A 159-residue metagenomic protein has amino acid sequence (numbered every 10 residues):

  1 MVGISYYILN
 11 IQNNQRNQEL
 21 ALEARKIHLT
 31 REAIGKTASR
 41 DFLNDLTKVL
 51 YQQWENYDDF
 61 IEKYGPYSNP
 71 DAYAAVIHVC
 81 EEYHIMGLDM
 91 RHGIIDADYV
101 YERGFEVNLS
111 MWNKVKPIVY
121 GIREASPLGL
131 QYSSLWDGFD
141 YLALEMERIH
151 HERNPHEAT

Functional and structural regions predicted by a protein language model:
M1-A24: Membrane-embedded hydrophobic alpha-helical segments
M1-V2, L9, K48, H151-T159: Short hydrophobic membrane-inserting helices
N10-N17, N44, N56, N69 (+3 more regions): Detector for Asparagine
Q12-N14, Y51-Q53, Y83-H84, G104: Short, functional N-terminal and low-complexity linear motifs
N13, L50-A72: Charge-rich, amphipathic alpha-helical segments
E19-F60: Amphipathic, membrane-active segments
T30-R31, I61-G65, V119-A125: Charged, low-complexity surface segments at secondary-structure and domain boundaries
D71-T159: An amphipathic alpha-helical interaction surface
